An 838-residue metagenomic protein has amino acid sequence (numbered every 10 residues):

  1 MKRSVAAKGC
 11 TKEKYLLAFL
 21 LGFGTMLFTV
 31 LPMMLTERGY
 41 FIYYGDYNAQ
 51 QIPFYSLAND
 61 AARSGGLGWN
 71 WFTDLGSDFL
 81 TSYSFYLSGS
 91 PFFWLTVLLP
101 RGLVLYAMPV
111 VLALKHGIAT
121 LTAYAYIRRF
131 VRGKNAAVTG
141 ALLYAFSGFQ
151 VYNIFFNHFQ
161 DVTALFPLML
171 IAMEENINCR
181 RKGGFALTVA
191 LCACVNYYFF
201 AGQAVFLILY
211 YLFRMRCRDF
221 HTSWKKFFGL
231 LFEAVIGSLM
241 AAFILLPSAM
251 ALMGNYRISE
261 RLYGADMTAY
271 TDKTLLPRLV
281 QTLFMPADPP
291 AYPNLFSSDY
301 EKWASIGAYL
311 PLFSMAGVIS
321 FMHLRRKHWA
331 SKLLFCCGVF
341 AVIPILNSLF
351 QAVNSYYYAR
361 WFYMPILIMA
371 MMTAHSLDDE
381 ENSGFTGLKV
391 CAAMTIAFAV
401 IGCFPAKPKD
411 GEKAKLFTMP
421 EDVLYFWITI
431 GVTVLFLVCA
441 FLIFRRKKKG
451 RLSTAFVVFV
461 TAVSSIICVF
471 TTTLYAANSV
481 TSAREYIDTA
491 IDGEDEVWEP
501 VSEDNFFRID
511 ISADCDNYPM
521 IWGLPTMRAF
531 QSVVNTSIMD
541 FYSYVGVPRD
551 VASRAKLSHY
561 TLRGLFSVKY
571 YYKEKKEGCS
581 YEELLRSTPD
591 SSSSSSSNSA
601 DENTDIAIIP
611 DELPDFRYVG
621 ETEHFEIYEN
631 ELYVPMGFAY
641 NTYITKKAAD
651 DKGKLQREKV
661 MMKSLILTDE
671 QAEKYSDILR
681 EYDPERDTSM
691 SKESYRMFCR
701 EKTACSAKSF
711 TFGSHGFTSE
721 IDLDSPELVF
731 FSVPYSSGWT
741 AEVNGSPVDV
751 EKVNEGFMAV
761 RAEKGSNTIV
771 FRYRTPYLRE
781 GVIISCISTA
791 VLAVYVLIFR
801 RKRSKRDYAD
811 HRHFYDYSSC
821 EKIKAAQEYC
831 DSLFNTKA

Functional and structural regions predicted by a protein language model:
M1-M34, G229, F441-R445, R451-F459 (+1 more regions): Start-transfer (signal-anchor) and selected internal transmembrane alpha helices of multi-pass inner/ER membrane
G9-T11, Q51, A672-Y815, L833 (+1 more regions): Active-site-proximal, structured, solvent-exposed surfaces of multi-pass membrane proteins that position macromolecular
G22-T25, L112, G117-F130, N135-R216 (+5 more regions): Membrane-embedded helix bundles of polyisoprenyl
P32-F130, N135-P167, L191-V195, P277 (+1 more regions): Active-site lumenal/periplasmic loops and adjacent helix-entry segments of GT-C-fold, multi-pass membrane
A49, P53-A58, P91, F227 (+4 more regions): Periplasmic/ER-lumenal interhelical loops and adjacent helix-loop junctions in multi-pass membrane proteins
L98, L452-E727, S732-W739, N744-D749: Soluble catalytic regions of membrane-associated enzymes that act on cell-envelope and secretory-pathway components
R180, F199, W329-A490, K764-D816: Contiguous transmembrane helix-bundle modules in multi-pass membrane proteins
F220-F228, G317-A341: Membrane-interface helix-loop-helix junctions at transmembrane boundaries of multi-pass membrane enzymes, predominantly
